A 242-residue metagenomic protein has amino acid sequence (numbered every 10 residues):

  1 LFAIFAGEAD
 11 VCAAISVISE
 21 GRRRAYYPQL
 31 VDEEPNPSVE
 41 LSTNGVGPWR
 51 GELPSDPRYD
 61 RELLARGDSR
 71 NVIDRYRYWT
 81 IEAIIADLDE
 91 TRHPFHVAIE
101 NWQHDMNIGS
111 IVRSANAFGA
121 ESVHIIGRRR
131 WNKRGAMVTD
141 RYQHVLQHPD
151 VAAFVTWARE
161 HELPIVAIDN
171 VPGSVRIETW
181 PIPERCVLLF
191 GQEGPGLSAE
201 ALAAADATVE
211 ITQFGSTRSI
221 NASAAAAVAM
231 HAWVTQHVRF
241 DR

Functional and structural regions predicted by a protein language model:
F2-R242: Post-transcriptional modification and biogenesis factors for structured RNAs of the translation apparatus
